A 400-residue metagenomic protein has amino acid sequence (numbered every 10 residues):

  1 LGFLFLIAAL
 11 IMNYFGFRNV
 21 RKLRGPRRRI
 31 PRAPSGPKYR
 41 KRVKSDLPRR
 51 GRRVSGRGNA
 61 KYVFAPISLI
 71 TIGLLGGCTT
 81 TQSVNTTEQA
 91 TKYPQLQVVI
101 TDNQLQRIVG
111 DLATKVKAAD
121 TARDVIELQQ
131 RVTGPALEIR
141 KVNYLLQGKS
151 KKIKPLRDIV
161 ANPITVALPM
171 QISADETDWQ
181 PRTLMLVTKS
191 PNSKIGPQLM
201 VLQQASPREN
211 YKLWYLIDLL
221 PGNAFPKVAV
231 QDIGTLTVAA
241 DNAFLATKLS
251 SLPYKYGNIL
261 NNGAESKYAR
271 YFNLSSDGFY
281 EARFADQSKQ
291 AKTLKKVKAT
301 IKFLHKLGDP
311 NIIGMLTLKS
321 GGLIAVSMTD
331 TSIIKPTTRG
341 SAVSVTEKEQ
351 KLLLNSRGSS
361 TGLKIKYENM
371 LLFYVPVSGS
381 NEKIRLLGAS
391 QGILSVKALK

Functional and structural regions predicted by a protein language model:
L1, Q89-P94: Membrane interfacial helix motifs at helix-loop boundaries and amphipathic/re-entrant anchors
L1-P26, V84-N85, S190-G257, T317-A325 (+1 more regions): Short beta-strand edge/turn micro-motifs at domain boundaries
K22-T71: Cytoplasmic C-terminal tails of single-pass
L74-G77: C-terminal motif of bacterial Sec signal peptides marking the signal peptidase cleavage site
T79-Q82: Bacterial signal peptide processing site
K92-S150, K227-T300: Core segments of small alpha/beta cavity-forming domains
S150-P197, A299-G340: Surface-exposed, charged secondary-structure patches
D277-K400: Extracytoplasmic/luminal low-complexity segments enriched in Pro/Gly and acidic/polar residues that act as flexible
